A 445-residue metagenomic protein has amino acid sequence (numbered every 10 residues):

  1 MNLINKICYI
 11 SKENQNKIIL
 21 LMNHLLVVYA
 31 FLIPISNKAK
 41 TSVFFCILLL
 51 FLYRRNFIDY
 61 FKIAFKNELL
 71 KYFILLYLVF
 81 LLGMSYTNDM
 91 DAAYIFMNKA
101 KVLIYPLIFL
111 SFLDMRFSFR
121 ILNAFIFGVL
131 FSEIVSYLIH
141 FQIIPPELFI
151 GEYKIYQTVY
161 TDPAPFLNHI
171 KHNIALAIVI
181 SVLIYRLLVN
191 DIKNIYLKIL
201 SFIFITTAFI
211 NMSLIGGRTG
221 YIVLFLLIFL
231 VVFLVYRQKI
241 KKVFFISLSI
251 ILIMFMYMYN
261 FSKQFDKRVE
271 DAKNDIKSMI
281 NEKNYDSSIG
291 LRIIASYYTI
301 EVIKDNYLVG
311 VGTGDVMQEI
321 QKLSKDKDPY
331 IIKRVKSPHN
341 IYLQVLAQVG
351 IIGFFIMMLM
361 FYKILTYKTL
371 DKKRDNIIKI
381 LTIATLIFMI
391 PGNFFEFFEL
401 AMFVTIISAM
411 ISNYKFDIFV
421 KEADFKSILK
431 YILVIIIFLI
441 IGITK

Functional and structural regions predicted by a protein language model:
M1-N88, R116-F117, N123, L187-I199 (+2 more regions): Transmembrane signal-anchor hairpin modules in multi-pass inner-membrane enzymes, especially those that act on
L21-Y29, K71, F204, K336 (+4 more regions): Loop-to-helix entry and N-terminal half of a specific, functionally important transmembrane alpha helix in multi-pass
F31, F51-F61, G83-S136, H169 (+2 more regions): Transmembrane alpha-helical segments and their membrane-water interfaces
C46-F51, I228, M360, I378-F388 (+2 more regions): Transmembrane alpha-helices of multi-pass inner-membrane enzymes
R54, F233, F244, Q348-T385: Hydrophobic transmembrane alpha-helices and their immediate junctions
S118-G151, L167-R237, Y257-F261, Y367 (+3 more regions): Alpha-helical transmembrane segments of multi-pass inner-membrane proteins
I215, V235-E282, Y297-D305, T313 (+1 more regions): A membrane-periplasm/extracellular boundary helix in multi-pass inner-membrane enzymes that assemble envelope glycans
E282-Y297, E301, D305, V309-V349: Long extracytoplasmic/lumenal interhelical loops at the membrane interface of multi-pass membrane proteins
